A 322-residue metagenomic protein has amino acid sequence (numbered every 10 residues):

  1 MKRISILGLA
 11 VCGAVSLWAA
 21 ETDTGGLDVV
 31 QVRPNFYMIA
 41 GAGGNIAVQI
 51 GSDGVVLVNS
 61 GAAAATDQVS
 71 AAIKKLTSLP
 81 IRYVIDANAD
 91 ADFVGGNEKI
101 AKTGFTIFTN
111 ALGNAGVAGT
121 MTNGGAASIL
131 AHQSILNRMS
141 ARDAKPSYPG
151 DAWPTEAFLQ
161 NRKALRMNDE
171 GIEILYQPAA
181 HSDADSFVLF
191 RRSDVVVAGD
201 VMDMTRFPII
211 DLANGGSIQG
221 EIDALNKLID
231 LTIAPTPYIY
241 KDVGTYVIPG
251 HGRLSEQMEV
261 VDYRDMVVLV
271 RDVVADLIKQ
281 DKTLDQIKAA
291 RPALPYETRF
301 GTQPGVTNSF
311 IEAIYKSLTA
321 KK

Functional and structural regions predicted by a protein language model:
S5-S16: Bacterial N-terminal signal peptides
A14-A20, T106, T236-G244, R253-K322: Accessory terminal helices/loops
E21, G26, Q31, G116-P178 (+3 more regions): Metallo-beta-lactamase
L27-K74, S186-G199: Conserved beta-strand hairpin/beta-sheet module of binuclear metal-dependent hydrolase folds, prominently
N35, Q49, N59, I73 (+10 more regions): Divalent metal-coordination and catalytic microenvironments
S52-V56, A64-A115, G125-A127: Active-site metal-binding motif and surrounding structural segment of the metallo-beta-lactamase
G54-V56, S60-A64, A164, G171-A180 (+1 more regions): Metallo-beta-lactamase
T106-N123, A234-D242: Intrinsically disordered, low-complexity Ser/Thr- and acidic-rich flexible linkers and loops, especially at boundaries
